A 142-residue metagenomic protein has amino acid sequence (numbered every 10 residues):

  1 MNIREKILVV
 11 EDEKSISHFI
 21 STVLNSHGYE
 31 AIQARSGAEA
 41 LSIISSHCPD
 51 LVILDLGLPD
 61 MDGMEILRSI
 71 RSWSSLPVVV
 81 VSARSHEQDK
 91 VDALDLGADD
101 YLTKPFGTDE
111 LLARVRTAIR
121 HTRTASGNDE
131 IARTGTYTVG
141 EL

Functional and structural regions predicted by a protein language model:
I3-K6, T117-L142: Short, Lys/Arg-enriched segments at the junction into DNA-binding effector domains of transcriptional regulators
L8, Q33-L51, S69: Acidic, metal-coordinating helix/loop segments flanking the phosphotransfer/catalytic sites of two-component signaling
E11, L58: Conserved acidic carboxylate
H18-S26: Charged docking surfaces used in two-component/phosphorelay signaling
S36, D62-E65, D89: Acidic catalytic/metal-coordinating carboxylates
S42, M64-S75: Short amphipathic alpha-helix used as the core "switch/output" element in two-component signaling
D55, S82: Active-site residues of response regulator receiver
